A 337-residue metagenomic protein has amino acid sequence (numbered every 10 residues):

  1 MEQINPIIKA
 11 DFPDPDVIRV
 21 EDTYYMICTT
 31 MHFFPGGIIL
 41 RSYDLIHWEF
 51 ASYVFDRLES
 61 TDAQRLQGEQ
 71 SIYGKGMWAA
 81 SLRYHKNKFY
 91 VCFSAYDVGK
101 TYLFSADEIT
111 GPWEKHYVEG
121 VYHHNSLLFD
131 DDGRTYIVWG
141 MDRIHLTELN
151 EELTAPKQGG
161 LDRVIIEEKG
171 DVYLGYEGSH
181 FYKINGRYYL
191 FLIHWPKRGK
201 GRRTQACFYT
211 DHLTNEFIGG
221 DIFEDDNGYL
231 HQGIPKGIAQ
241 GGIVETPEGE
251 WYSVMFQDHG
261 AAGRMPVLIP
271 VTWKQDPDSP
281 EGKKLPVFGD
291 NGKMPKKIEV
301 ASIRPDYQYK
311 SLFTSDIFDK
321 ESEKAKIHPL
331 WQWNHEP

Functional and structural regions predicted by a protein language model:
M1-P337: Carbohydrate-active catalytic/glycan-binding domains of CAZyme proteins, especially the secreted or lumenal ectodomains
